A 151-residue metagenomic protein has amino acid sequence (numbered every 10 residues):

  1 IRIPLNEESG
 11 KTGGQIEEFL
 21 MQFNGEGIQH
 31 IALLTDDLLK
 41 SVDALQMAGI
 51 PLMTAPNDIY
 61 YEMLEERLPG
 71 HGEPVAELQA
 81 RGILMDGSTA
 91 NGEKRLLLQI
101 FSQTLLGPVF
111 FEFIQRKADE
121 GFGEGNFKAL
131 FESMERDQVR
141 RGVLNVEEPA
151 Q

Functional and structural regions predicted by a protein language model:
I1-Q151: Glyoxalase I/VOC metalloenzyme domain signal
